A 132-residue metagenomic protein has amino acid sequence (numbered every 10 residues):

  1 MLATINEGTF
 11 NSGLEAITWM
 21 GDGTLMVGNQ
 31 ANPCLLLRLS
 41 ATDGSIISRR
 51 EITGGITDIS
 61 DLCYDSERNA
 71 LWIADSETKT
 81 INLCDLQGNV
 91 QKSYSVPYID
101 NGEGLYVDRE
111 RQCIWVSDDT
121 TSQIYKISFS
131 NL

Functional and structural regions predicted by a protein language model:
M1-A41: Hydrophobic, well-structured mid-protein blocks that either form specific transmembrane helices
M1-G8, S45-G54, N89-S95: A short beta-strand motif characteristic of beta-propeller blades
E7-T24, G54-E67, Y98-Q112: Beta-rich, blade/repeat-based domains predominating in secreted/periplasmic proteins but also intracellular
T24-G28, N69-I73, C113-V116: Conserved beta-propeller blade signature
N29-N32, S76, D118-T121, F129: Short loop/turn segments immediately following the C-termini of beta-strands
P33-L36, K79-I81, S122-I124: Structural signal for beta-propeller blades
S40-G44, D85-N89, S128-L132: Short loop/turn segments that connect beta-strands within beta-propeller blades
I59-I99, E103: Glycine/small-residue-rich hydrophobic helix-like segments
